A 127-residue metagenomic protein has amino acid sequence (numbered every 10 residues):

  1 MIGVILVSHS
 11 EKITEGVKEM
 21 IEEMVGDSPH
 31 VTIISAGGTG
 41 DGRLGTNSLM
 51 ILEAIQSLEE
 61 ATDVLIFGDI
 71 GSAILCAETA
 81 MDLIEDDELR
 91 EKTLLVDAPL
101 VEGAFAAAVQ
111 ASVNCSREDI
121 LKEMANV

Functional and structural regions predicted by a protein language model:
M1-V127: N-terminal loops that bind phosphate or other acidic moieties and the adjacent beta-alpha structural core
